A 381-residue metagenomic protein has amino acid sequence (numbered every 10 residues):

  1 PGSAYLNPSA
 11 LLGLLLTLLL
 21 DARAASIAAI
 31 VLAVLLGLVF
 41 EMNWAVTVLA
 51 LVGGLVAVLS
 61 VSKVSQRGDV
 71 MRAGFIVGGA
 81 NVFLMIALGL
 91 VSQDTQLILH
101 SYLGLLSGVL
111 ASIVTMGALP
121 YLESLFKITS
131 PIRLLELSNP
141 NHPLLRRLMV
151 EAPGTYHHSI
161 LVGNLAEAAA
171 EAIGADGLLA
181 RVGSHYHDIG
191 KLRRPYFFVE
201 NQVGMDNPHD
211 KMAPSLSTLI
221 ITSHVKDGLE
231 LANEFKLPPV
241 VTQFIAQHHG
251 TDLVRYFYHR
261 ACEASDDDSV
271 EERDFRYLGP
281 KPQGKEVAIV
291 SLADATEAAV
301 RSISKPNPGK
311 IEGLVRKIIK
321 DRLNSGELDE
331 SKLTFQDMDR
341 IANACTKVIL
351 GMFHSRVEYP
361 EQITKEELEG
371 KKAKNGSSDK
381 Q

Functional and structural regions predicted by a protein language model:
P1-Y156: Generic detector of multi-pass transmembrane helix bundles and their immediately adjacent loops in polytopic membrane
S3-A4, S26-I27, W44-V48, R67 (+5 more regions): Short, surface-exposed helix-loop/turn micro-motifs enriched in polar/charged residues
L14-L19, A33-G37, G54-S62, G78 (+13 more regions): Generic, well-ordered alpha-helical scaffold segments in large soluble proteins
A22, V64-D69, N139-H142, D176 (+4 more regions): Short flexible coil/turn linkers enriched for glycine and charged/polar residues that connect secondary-structure
A33-V34, L38-V52, S92, L103 (+5 more regions): Long hydrophobic alpha-helices with heptad-repeat/coiled-coil character
A50-V56, T95-Q96, Q202-P208, S265-V270 (+1 more regions): Short alpha-helical linear motifs
D94-L106, A111-F126, S130-L179, D210-S215 (+4 more regions): Long, compositionally biased intrinsically disordered regions
L145-P308, E312, D321-S325: Divalent metal-dependent catalytic cores for phosphoryl transfer on phosphate-bearing substrates
